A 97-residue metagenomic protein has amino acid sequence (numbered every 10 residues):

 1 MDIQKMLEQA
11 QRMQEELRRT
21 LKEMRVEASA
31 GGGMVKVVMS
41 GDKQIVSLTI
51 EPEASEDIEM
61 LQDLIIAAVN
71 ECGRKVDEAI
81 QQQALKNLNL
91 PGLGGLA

Functional and structural regions predicted by a protein language model:
M1-E27, K75-A97: Long amphipathic alpha-helical segments used for membrane anchoring, targeting, substrate engagement, or oligomerization
A10, K43, I65: Residue-level signature of catalytic and energy-coupling elements of molecular machines, predominantly ATP/GTP-dependent
E23-R25, S29-S47: N-terminal intrinsically disordered, cationic/polar leader segments that include organellar targeting peptides
G31-G33, G41, G73, G92-G95: Residue-identity detector for glycine
V46-L61: A short interface-forming secondary-structure element
L64, A68-V76: Stable alpha-helical structural segments in soluble proteins, enriched in small hydrophobic residues
